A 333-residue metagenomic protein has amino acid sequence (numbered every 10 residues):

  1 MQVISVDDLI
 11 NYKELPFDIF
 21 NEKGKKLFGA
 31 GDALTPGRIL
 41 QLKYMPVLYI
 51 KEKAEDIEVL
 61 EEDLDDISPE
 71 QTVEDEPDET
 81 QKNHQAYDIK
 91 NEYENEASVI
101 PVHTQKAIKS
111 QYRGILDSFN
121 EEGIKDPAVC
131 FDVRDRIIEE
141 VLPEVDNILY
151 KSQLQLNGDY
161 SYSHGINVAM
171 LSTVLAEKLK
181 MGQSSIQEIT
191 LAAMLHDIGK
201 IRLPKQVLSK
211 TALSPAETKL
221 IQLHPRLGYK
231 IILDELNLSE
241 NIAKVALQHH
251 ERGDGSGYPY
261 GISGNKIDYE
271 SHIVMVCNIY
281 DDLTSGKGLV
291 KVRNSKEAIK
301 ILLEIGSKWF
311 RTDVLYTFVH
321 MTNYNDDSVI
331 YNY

Functional and structural regions predicted by a protein language model:
M1-V129: Membrane-cytosol interface segments
G29, A33-G37, H103, A107 (+9 more regions): Charged, alpha-helix-enriched surfaces in structured cytosolic catalytic cores of large nucleotide-utilizing machines
K43, L142-D146, G199, D281 (+2 more regions): Signal for well-folded cores of large energy- and translation-related assemblies
E79-K219, L233-D234, N241: Acidic/His-rich, divalent-metal-binding segments that scaffold phosphate/diphosphate chemistry
I137, L195, R252-G253, M321-N325: A short structural micro-motif
V168, E188-L203, L213-L315: Alpha-helical scaffolding flanking metal-ion-dependent phosphate/phosphodiester catalytic sites
K308-Y333: C-terminal catalytic subdomain
